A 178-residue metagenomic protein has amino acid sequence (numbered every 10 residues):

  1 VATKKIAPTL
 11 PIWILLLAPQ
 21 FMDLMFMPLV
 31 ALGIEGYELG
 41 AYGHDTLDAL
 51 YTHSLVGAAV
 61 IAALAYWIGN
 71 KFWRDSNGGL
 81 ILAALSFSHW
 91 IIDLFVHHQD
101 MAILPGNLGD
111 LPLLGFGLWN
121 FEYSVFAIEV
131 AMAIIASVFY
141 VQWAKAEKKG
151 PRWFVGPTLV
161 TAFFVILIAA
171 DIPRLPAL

Functional and structural regions predicted by a protein language model:
V1-L178: N-terminal membrane-targeting hydrophobic helices
